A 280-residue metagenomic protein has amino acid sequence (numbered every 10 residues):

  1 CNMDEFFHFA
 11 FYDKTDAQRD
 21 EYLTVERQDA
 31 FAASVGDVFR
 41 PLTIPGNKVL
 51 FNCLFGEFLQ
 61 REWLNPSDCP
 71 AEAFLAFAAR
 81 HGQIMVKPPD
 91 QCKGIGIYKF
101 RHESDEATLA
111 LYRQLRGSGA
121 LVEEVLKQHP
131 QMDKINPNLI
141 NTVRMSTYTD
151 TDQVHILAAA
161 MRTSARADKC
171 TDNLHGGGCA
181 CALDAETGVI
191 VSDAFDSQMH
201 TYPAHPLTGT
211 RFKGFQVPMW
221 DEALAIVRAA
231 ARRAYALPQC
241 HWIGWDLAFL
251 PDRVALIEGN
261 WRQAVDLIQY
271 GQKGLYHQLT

Functional and structural regions predicted by a protein language model:
C1-A76, R80: Conserved N-proximal alpha/beta basic substrate-recognition cap immediately N-terminal to, or forming the N-lobe
C1-R27, G178, A182-T210: Extended, charge-rich helix/loop segments that form flexible, surface "patches" used to engage negatively charged
R61, I84-L109: Glycine-rich phosphate-binding loop of ATP-grasp-fold ATP-dependent ligases
I84, H155-L157, A255-I257: Protein kinase-like catalytic core scaffold
D90-C92, N136-I140, L237-H241: A short catalytic or substrate-binding loop motif that flags glycine-/basic-rich loops and adjacent residues that bind
D90-K93, K127-Q128, D152, M161-A165 (+2 more regions): Short, solvent-exposed loop/turn segments at secondary-structure junctions
E103-F195: Phosphate-binding site of ATP-dependent enzymes
Y202-W242, F249-T280: C-terminal active-site "lid" helix and adjoining low-complexity regulatory extension at the edge of ATP-using catalytic
